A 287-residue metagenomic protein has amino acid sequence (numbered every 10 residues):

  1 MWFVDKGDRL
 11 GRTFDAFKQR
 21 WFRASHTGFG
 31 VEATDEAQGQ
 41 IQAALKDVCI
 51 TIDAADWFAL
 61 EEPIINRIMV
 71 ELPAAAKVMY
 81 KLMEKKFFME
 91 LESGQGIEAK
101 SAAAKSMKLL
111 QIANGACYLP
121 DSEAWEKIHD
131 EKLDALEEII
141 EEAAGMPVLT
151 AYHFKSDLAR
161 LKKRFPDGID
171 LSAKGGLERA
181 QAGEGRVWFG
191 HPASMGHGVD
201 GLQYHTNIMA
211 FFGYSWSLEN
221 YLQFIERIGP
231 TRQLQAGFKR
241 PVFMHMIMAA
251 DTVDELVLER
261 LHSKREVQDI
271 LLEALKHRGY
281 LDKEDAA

Functional and structural regions predicted by a protein language model:
M1-R23, Y214-N220, I228-T231: Signature of the SF2 helicase/ATPase Hel1-core->accessory helical subdomain module
D8-G145, M244, T252, L258-S263: Inter-lobe coupling linker of SF2 helicases/translocases
M79, D157-L161, H197-G198, N220 (+1 more regions): Phosphate- and divalent-cation-binding pockets in alpha/beta enzyme and binding domains that engage nucleotide-derived
I139-I140, V148-T150, G176-A180, G185 (+3 more regions): A generic "structured core" feature
P147-A151, S156-H197: Conserved helicase ATPase core of P-loop NTP-dependent helicases/translocases
W188, I208-M209, I228: Short, well-ordered beta-strand core segments
D200-Y214, F243-M246: A short beta-strand element within the Helicase C-terminal
W216-I225, G229-A287: A conserved SF2-helicase RecA2
